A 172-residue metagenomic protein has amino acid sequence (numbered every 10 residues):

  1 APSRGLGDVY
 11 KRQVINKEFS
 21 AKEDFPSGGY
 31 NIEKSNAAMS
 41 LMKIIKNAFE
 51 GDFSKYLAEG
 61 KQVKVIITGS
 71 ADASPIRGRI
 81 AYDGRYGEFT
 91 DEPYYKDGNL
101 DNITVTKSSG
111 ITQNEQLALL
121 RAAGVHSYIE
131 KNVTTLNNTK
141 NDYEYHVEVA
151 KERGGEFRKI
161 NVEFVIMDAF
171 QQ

Functional and structural regions predicted by a protein language model:
A1-Y10: Single conserved hydrophobic/aromatic residue that forms the stacking wall/gate of nucleotide- or nucleobase-binding
K11-E18, D52, Y56, T68 (+1 more regions): Non-catalytic substrate-recognition and accessory regions of acyl/acetyltransferase enzymes
I15-N31, T104-S109: Acidic/histidine-rich, surface-exposed loop or edge segments in extracytoplasmic proteins
E18-S20, G60-Q62, G155-V162: Extracytoplasmic
F25, G29-D97, H126-E130: Periplasmic peptidoglycan-binding/anchoring modules of Gram-negative envelope and division proteins
S70-Q171: Periplasmic OmpA-like peptidoglycan-binding domain that tethers envelope proteins to the cell wall
